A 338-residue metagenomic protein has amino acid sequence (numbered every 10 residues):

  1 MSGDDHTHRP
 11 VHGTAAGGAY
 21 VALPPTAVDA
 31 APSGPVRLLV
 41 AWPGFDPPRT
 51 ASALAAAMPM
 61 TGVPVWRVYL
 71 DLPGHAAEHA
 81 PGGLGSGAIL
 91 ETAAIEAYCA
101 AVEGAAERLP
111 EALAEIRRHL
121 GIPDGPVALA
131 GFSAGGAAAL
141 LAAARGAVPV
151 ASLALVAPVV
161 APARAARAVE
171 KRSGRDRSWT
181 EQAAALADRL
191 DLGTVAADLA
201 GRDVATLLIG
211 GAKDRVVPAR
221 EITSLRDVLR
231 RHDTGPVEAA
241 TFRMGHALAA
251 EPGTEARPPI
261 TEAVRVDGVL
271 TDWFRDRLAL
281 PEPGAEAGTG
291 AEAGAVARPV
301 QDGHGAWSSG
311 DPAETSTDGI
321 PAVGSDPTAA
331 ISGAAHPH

Functional and structural regions predicted by a protein language model:
A15-L84: Short, surface-exposed "cap/lid" segments of acyl-processing enzymes
P43, A130-S133, G211: Conserved alpha/beta-hydrolase "nucleophile elbow" surrounding the catalytic nucleophile
F45, A212-D214, M244-G245: Acidic beta-to-alpha connecting loop that harbors the catalytic carboxylate
D71-H75, V159, G245: Short beta-to-alpha linker loops that shape the active-site pocket of alpha/beta-hydrolase fold enzymes
A88-L120: Alpha/beta-hydrolase active-site loop
E111-R172: Primarily recognizes the serine-hydrolase "nucleophile elbow" in alpha/beta-hydrolase and SGNH/GDSL folds
A163-H232: The feature captures the conserved acid-bearing segment of alpha/beta-hydrolase catalytic domains
R231-H338: C-terminal catalytic histidine-bearing segment of alpha/beta-hydrolase fold enzymes
